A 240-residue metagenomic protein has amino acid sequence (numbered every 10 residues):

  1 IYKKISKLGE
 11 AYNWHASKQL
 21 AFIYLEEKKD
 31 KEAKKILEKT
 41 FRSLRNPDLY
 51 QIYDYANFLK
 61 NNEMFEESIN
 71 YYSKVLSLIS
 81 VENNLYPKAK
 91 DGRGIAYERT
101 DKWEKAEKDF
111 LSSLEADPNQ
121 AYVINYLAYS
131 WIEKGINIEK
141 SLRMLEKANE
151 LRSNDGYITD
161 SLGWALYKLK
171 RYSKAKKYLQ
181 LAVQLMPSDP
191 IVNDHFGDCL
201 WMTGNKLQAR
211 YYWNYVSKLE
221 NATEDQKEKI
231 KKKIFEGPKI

Functional and structural regions predicted by a protein language model:
L8-G9, S43-L44, L78-E82, A116 (+3 more regions): Structural marker of alpha-solenoid helical repeat scaffolds
Y12-N13, P47-D48, E82, Y86 (+4 more regions): Residue-level recognition of tetratricopeptide repeat
Q19, D54, G92, Y126-L127 (+3 more regions): Canonical tetratricopeptide repeat
F22, N57, I95, Y129-S130 (+2 more regions): Residue-level recognition of tetratricopeptide repeat
E27, N62, T100, K134-G135 (+2 more regions): Structural motif corresponding to the intra-repeat A-B loop/turn of tetratricopeptide repeats
